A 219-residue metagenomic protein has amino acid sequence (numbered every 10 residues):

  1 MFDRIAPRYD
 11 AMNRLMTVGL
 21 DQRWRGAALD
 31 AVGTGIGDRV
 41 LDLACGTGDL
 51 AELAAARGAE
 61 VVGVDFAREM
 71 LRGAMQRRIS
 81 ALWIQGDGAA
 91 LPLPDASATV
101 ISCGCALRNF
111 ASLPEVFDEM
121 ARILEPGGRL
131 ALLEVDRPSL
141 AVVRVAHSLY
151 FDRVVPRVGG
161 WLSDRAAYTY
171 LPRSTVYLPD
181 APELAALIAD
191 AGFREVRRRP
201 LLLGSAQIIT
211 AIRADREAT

Functional and structural regions predicted by a protein language model:
M1-R8, Y150: N-terminal, positively charged/glycine-rich alpha-helical extensions of SAM-dependent methyltransferases
R8, T17-D38: Conserved alpha-helix/loop element of class I SAM-dependent methyltransferases that forms part of the SAM/SAH-binding
R39-L91: Class I SAM-dependent methyltransferase SAM/SAH-binding core
A89-I101: A short acidic, Gly/Pro-enriched loop at the edge of an enzyme's catalytic core that lines a small-molecule cofactor
T99-L113: A short SAM/SAH-binding and catalytic strip from SAM-dependent methyltransferases
P114-R129: A short glycine-rich, Lys/Arg-flanked "PGG" loop and its adjoining helix->strand segment in the class I
L133-L187, R197: C-terminal alpha-helical "lid/dimerization" subdomain adjacent to the S-adenosyl-L-methionine
G192-R194, P200-T219: Core SAM-dependent methyltransferase catalytic element
